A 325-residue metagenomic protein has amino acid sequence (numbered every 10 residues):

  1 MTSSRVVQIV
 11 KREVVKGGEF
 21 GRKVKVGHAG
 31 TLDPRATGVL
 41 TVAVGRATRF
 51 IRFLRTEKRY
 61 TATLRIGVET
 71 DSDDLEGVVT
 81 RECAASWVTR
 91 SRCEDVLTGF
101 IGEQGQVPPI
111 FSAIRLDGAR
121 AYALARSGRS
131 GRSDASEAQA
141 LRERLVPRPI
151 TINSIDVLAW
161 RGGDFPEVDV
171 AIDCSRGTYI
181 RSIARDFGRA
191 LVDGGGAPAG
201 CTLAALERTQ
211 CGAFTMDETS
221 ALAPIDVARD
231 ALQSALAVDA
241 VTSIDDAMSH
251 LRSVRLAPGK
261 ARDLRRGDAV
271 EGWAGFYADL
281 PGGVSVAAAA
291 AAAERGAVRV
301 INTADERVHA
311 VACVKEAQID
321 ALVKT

Functional and structural regions predicted by a protein language model:
M1-E218, A310: RNA pseudouridine synthases
M1-L32, R189-T325: Accessory RNA 3′-end/elbow-binding domains used by RNA modification enzymes
